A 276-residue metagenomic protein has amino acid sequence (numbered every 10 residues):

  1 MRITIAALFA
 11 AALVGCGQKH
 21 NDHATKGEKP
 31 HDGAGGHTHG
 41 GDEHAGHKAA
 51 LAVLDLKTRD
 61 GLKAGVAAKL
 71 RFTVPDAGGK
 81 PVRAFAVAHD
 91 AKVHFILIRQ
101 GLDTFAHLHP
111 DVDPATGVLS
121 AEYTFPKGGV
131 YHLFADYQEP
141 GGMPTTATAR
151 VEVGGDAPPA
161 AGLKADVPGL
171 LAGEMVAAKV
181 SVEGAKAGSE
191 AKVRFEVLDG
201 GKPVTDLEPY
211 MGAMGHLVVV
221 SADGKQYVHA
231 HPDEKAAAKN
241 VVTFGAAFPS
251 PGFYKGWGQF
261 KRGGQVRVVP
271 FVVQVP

Functional and structural regions predicted by a protein language model:
M1-V14: Sec-dependent bacterial lipoprotein signal peptides
G15-P276: Intrinsically disordered, low-complexity terminal tails/loops enriched in metal-binding residues
